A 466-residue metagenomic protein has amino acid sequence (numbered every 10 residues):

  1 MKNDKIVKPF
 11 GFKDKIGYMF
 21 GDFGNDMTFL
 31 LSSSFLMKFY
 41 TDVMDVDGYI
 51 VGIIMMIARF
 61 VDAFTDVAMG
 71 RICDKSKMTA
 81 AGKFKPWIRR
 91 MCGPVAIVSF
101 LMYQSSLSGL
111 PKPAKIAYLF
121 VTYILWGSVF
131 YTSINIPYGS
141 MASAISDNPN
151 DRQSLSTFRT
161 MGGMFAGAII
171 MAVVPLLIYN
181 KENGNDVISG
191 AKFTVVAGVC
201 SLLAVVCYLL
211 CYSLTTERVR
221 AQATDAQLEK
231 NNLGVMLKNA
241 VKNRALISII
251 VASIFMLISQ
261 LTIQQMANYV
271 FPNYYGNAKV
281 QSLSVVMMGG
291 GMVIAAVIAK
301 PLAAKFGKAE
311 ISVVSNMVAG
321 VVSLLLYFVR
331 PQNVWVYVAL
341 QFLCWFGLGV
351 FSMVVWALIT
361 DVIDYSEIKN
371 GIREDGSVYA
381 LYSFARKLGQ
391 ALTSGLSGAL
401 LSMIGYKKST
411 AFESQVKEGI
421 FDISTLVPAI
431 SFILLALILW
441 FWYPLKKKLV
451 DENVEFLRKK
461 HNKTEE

Functional and structural regions predicted by a protein language model:
K2-E466: Membrane-embedded alpha-helical bundles of multi-pass transporters/translocases, especially carrier/permease families
